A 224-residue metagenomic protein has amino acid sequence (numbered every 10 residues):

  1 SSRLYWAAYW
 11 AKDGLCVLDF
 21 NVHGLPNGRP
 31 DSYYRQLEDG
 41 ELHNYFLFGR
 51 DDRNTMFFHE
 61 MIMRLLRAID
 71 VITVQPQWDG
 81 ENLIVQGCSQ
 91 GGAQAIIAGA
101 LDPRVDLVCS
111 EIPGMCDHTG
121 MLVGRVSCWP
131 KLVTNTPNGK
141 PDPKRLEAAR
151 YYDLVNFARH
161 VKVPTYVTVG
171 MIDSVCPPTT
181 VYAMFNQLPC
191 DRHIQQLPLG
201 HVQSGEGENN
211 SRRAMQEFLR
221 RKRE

Functional and structural regions predicted by a protein language model:
S2-M63, G120-L122, V126-S127: Cap/lid segment of the alpha/beta-hydrolase catalytic domain
H43-S89: Gly/Ser-rich "nucleophile elbow"/oxyanion-hole loop immediately N-terminal to the catalytic nucleophile in hydrolases
G92-P141, Q196, E206: Hydrolase active-site cap/lid region
P141-F157: Active-site nucleophile elbow and catalytic-triad environment of alpha/beta-hydrolase enzymes
V161, V167-V169: Short beta-strand/loop motif that positions the catalytic acidic residue of the alpha/beta-hydrolase fold
V163, P177-N186: Short alpha-helix in the alpha/beta-hydrolase fold that links the catalytic acid
M171-C176: Acidic catalytic loop of the alpha/beta-hydrolase fold
D191-A214: Histidine-bearing beta->alpha loop at or near hydrolase active sites
